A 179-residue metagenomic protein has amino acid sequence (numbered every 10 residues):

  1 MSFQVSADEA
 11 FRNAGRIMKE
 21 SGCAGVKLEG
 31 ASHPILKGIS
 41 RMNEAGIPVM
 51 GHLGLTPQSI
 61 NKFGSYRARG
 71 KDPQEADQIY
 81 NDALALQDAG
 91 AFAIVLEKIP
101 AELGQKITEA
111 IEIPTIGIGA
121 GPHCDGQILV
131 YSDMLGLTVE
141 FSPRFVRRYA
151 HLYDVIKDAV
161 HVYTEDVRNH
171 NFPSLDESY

Functional and structural regions predicted by a protein language model:
M1-A150, D154-Y179: Alpha/beta enzyme core
